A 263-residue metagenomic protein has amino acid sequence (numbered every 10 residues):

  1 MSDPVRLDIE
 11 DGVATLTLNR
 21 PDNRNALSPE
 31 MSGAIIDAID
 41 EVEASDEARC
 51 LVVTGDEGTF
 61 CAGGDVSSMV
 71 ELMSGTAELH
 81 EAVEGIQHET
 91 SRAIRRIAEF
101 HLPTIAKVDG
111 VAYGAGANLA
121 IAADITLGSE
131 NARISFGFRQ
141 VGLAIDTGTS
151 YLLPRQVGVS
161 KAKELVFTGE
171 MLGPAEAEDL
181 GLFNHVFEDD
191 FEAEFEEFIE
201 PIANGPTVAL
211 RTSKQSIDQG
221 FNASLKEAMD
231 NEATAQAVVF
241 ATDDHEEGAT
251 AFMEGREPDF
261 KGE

Functional and structural regions predicted by a protein language model:
M1-D56, D244: Conserved CoA-thioester-binding segment of acyl-CoA-metabolizing enzymes
M1-T15, N19, E170-I202, T212-G220 (+2 more regions): Amphipathic alpha-helical segments at domain termini/boundaries
L16, R20, A34-I35, V53 (+6 more regions): Terminal peptide-recognition signature
E30, A34, E89, R96 (+5 more regions): Charged catalytic carboxylate motif
G55-R96: Glycine- (often His-adjacent) and acidic-residue-rich active-site loop that binds/positions the CoA thioester
G58-A62, A112-G114, S135, D259: Short, active-site-adjacent cap segments at secondary-structure transitions
A82, E89-A93, T149-L152, K161 (+3 more regions): Hydrophobic alpha-helical segments typical of transmembrane helices and their membrane-interface/capping positions
A98-L210, A241-T242: Crotonase-fold acyl-CoA enzyme core
